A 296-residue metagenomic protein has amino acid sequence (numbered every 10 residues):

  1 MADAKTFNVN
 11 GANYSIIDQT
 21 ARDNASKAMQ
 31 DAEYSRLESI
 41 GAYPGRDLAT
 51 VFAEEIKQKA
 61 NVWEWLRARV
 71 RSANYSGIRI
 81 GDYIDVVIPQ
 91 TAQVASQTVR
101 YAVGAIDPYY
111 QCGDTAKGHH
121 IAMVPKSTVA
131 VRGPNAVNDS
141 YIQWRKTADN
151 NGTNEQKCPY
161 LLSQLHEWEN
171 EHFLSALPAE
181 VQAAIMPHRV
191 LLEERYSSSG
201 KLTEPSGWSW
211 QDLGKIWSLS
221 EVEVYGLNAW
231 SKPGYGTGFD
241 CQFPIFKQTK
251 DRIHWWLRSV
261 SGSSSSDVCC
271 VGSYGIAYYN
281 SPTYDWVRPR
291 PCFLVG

Functional and structural regions predicted by a protein language model:
M1-E33: Short, low-complexity N-terminal tether/leader segments at secretion or assembly junctions of large, surface-exposed
R36-G296: Collagenous Gly-X-Y triple-helix signature in extracellular proteins
